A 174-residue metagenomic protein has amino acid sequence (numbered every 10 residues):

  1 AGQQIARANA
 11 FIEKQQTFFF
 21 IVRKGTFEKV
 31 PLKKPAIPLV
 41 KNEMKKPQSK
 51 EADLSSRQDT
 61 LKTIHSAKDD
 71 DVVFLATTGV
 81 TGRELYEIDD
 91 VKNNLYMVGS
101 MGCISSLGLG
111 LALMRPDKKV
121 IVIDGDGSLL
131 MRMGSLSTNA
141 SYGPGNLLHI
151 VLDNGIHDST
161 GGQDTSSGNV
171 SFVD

Functional and structural regions predicted by a protein language model:
A1-L39, V173-D174: Structural signature of the thiamine diphosphate
A1-R7, D59-K62, E87-D174: Thiamine diphosphate
A8-F18, A67, D71, I88 (+2 more regions): Change "in soluble alpha/beta enzymes" to "in soluble alpha/beta proteins
Q15-F19, D71-V73, K119-I121, N146-L148: Residue-level preference for the first positions of well-ordered beta-strands
F20, I64, F74-A76, N139 (+1 more regions): Generic structural hydrophobic/aromatic packing signal, biased to beta-strands
V22-E28, T78-T81, N154-I156: Glycine-rich beta-alpha junction loops
K29, R83-L85, S106: Phosphate- and divalent-cation-binding pockets in alpha/beta enzyme and binding domains that engage nucleotide-derived
V40-M101: Active-site diphosphate/adenylate-binding microenvironment
